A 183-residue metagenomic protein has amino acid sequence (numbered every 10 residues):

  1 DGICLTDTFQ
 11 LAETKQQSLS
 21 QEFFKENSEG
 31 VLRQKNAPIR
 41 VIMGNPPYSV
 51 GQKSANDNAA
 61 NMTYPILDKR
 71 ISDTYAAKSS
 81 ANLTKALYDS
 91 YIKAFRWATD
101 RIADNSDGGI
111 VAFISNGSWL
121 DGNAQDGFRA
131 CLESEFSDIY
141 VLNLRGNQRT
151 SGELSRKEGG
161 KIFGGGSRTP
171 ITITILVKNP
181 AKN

Functional and structural regions predicted by a protein language model:
D1-G2, P38: A short helix-to-beta-strand connector/capping loop
G2, A55-N56, A81, W97-N183: Sequence-level detector for compositionally biased, low-complexity segments
T6, N45, V177: Conserved residues at the C-terminal ends of beta-strands
D7-Q10, G146-Q148: Residue-level detector of flexible, active-site-proximal loop/helix-junction positions within diverse enzyme catalytic
F9-F113, S118-D121, E135-V141: SAM-dependent methyltransferase catalytic-core segment centered on the flexible catalytic loop and adjoining short
